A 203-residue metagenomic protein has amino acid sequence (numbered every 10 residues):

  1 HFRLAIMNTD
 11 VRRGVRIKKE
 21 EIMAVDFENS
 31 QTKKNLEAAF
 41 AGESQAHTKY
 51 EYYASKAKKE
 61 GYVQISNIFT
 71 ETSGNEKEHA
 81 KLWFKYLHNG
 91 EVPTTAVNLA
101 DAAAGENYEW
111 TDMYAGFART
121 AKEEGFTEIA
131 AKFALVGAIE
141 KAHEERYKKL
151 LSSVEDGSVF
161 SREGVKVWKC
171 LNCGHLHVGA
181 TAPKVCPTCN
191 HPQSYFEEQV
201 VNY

Functional and structural regions predicted by a protein language model:
D10-I17: Short, low-complexity, charge-dense intrinsically disordered segments
I22-Y203: Non-heme di-metal
